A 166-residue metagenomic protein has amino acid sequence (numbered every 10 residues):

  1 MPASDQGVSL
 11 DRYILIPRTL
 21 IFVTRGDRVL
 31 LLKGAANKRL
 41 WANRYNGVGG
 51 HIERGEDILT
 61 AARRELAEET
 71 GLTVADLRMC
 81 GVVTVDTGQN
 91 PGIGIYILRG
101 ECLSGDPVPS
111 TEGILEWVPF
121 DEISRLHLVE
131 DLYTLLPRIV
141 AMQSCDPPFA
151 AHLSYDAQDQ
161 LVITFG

Functional and structural regions predicted by a protein language model:
D5-L30, H51: Conserved N-terminal beta-strand and adjoining loop/helix that marks the start of the Nudix/MutT-like hydrolase domain
V8-S9, C80-T87: Short, solvent-exposed loop/turn elements at beta->coil junctions and helix N-caps that rim active or binding pockets
P17-T19, D27, I93-Y96, G113 (+1 more regions): Change "...and in nucleic-acid phosphodiester-cleaving endonucleases..." to "...and in nucleic-acid processing enzymes
V23, I97-E101, W117: Short, well-ordered beta-strand micro-motif
R28-E68, V82, S154, L161-G166: Conserved Nudix-box catalytic region and its N-terminal flanking loop in Nudix hydrolases and closely related
L72-G81, P148-F149: A short coil-to-beta-strand element that immediately follows conserved catalytic motifs
V85-D106, V129-Q143: Active-site-adjacent beta-strand/loop module that shapes the phosphate/pyrophosphate-binding cleft
V108-G166: Nudix hydrolase/Nudix homology domain
